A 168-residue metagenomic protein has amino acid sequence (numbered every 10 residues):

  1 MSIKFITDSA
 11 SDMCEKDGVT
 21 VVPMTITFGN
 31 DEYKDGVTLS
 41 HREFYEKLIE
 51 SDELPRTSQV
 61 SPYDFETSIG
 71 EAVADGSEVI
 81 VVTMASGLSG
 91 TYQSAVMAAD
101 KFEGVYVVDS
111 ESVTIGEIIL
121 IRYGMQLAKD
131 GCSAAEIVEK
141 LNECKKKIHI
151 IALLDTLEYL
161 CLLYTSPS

Functional and structural regions predicted by a protein language model:
K4, E78-I80: Structural motif
K4-Q59: N-terminal glycine-rich anion-binding loop in soluble enzyme alpha/beta folds
T7-A10, M24-T25, M84-A85, S110-E111 (+1 more regions): Fold-independent oxyanion-binding glycine-rich loops and adjacent beta-strand/coil segments at enzyme active sites
S58-T67: Glycine-rich, highly charged phosphate/nucleotide-binding loops
A72-E78: Glycine-rich phosphate-binding loop signature in dinucleotide/nucleotide-binding domains
I80, L88-I150: Active-site histidine-anchored catalytic micro-motif
L154, Y159-L163: Long, charge-dense, solvent-exposed interaction surfaces that engage phosphate-rich ligands
Y164-S168: Conserved small/polar residues in nucleotide/adenosyl-binding loops
